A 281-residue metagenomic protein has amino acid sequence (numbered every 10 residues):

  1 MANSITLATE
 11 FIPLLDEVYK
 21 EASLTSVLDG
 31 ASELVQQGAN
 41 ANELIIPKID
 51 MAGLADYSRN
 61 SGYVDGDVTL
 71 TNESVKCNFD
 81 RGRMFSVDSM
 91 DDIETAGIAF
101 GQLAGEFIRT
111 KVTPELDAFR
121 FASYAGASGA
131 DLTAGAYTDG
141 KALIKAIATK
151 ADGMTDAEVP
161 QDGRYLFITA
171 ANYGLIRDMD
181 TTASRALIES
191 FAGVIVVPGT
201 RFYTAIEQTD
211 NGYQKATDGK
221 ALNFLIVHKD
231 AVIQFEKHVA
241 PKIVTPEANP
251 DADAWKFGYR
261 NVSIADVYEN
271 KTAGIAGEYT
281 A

Functional and structural regions predicted by a protein language model:
M1-E73, C77, A276-Y279: N-terminal "assembly arms/tails" that initiate or stabilize quaternary assembly in self-assembling proteins
A2-E10, L15-Y19, S23, V27 (+7 more regions): Signature of extracytoplasmic/envelope-associated structural regions
I46-K48, L70-D131, D156-V159, G163-L166 (+1 more regions): Long, contiguous amphipathic alpha-helices that act as assembly "spine/axial" helices in icosahedral shell and virion
L54-Y57, L175-D178, D266-Y268: Short helix/loop capping segments that flank catalytic or ligand/cofactor-binding pockets
G126, A171-L175, R201-Q208, A281: Short, catalytically relevant binding-site loops at active-site mouths
S128-V194: Extended, solvent-exposed, turn-rich assembly/linker loops in the middle of proteins
V197-N249: Glycine/small-residue-rich hydrophobic helix-like segments
